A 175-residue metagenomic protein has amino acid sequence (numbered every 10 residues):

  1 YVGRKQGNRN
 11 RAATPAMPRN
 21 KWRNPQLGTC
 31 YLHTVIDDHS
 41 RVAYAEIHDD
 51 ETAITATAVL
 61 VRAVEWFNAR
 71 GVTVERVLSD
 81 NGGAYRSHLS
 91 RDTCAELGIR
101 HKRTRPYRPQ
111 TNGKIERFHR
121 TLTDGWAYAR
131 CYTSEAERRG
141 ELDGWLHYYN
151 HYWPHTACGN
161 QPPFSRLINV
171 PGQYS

Functional and structural regions predicted by a protein language model:
Y1-I36, V42, A58, S175: Mobile-element integrase/transposase regions, centering on the N-terminal DNA-binding/Zn-coordinating module
W22-R23, G28-T29, E46-G71: Active-site beta-loop-alpha junctions of metal-dependent nucleic acid enzymes, especially the RNase H-like/DDE
L32, A56, L78, R86 (+2 more regions): Hydrophobic (often cysteine-bearing) scaffold residues that line and stabilize catalytic clefts of nucleotide/cofactor
V42-E46, K102-T104, Y128: Short small-residue beta-strand/loop micro-motif enriched in glycine and branched aliphatics
E51, A69-S87, Y107, G159-F164: Acidic/histidine-rich, metal-coordinating catalytic segments
V74-N81, A95-K114, R130-T133: RNase H-like polynucleotidyl transferase catalytic core
S90-R91: Distinct, well-ordered alpha-helical segments
A95-I99, R120-S175: C-terminal domain-tail junction helix/linker
